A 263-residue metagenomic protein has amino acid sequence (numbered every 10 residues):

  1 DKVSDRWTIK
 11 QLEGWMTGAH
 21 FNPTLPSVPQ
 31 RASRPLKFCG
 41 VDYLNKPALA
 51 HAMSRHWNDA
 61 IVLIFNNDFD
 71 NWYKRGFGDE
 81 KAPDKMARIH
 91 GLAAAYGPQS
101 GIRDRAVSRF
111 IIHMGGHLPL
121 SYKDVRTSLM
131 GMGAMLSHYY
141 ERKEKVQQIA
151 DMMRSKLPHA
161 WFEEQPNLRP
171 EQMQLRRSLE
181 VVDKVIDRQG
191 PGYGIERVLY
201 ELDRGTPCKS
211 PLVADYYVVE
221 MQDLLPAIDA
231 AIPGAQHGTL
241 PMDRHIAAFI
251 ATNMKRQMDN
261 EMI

Functional and structural regions predicted by a protein language model:
S4-I263: Terminal, compositionally biased segments used for targeting/anchoring and flexible tails
